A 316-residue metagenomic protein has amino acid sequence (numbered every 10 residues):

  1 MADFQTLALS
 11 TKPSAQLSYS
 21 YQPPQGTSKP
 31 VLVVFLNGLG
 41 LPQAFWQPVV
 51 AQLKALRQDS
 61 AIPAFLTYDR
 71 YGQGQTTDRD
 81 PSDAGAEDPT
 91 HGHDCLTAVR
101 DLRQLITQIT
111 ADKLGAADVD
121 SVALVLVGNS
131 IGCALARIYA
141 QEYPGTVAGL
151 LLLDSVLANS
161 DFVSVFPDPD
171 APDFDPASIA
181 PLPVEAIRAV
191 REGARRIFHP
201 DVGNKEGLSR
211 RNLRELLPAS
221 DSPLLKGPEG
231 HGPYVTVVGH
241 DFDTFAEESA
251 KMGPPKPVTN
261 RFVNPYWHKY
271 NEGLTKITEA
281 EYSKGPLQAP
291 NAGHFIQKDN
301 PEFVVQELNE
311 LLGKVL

Functional and structural regions predicted by a protein language model:
M1-Q16: N-terminal cap/lid segment of alpha/beta-hydrolase-fold proteins
S10, G26, A64-V127, E142-Y143: Active-site loop/oxyanion-hole signature of alpha/beta-hydrolase fold enzymes
A15, S20-R79: Conserved HGGG/HGGXW glycine-rich cap/lid loop of the alpha/beta-hydrolase fold
Y68-Q73, D78, S155, H240-F242 (+1 more regions): Active-site loop/turn elements of alpha/beta-hydrolase fold enzymes, especially the short glycine-/histidine-rich
D118-S164: Conserved hydrolase catalytic core segment
L151-R196, P200, R211-L213: Flexible "cap/lid" loop of the alpha/beta hydrolase fold
V190-Q288: Conserved serine/cysteine hydrolase catalytic core
E281-L316: Catalytic active-site module of serine/aspartate enzymes centered on a nucleophile-bearing elbow/loop
